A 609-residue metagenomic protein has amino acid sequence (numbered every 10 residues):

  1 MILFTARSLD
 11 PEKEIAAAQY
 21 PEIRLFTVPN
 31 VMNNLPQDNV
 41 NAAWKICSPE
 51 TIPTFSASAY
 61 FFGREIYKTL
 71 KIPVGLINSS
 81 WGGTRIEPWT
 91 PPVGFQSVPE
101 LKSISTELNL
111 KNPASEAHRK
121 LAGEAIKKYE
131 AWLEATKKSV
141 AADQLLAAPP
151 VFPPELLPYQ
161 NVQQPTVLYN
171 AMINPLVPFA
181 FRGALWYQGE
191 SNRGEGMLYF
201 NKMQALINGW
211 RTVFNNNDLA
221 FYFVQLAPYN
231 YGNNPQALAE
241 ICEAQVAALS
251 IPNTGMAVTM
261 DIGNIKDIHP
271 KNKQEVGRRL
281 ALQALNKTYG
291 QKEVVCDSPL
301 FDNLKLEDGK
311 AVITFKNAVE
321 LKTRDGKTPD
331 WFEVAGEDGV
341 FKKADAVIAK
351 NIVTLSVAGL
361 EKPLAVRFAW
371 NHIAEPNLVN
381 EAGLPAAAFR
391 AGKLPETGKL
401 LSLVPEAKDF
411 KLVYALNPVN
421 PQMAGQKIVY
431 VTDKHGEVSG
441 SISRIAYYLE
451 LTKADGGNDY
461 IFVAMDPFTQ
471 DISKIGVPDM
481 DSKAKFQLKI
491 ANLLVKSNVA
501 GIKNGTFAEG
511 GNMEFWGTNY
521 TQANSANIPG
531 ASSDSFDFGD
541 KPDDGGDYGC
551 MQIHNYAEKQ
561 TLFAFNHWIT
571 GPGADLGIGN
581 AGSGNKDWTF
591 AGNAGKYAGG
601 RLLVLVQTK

Functional and structural regions predicted by a protein language model:
M1-G398: Cell-envelope and extracellular/periplasmic
K399-K609: Mature extracellular or lumenal effector domains of secreted proteins and single-pass membrane receptors/adhesion
